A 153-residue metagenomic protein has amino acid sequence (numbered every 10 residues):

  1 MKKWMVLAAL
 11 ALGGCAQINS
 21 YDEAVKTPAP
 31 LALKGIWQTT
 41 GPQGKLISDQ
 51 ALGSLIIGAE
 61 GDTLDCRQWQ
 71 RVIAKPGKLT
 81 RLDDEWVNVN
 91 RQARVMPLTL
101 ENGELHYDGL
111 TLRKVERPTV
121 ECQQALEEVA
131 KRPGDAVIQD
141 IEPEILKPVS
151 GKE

Functional and structural regions predicted by a protein language model:
K2-L7: Sec-dependent signal peptide recognition, specifically the positively charged N-region followed immediately by
L12-G14: C-terminal motif of bacterial Sec signal peptides marking the signal peptidase cleavage site
A16-I18: Bacterial signal peptide processing site
Y21-Q38: N-terminal helix-cap/turn-to-beta initiation motif at the start of protein domains
D22-E23, T39-V87: N-terminal glycine/threonine-rich, aromatic-flanked beta-hairpin/loop signature
E101-L110: Short, exposed beta-strand-loop hairpins at the edges of beta-sheets in extracellular/periplasmic proteins
G109-E153: C-terminal partner/receptor-binding element of secreted or periplasmic proteins
